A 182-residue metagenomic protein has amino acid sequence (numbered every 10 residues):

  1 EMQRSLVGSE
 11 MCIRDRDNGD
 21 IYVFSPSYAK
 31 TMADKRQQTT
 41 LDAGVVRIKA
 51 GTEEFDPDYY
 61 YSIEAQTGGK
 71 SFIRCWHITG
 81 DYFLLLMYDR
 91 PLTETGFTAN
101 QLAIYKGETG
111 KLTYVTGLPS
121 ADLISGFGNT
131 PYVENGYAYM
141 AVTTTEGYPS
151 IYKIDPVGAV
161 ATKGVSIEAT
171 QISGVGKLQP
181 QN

Functional and structural regions predicted by a protein language model:
E1-G8, C12-I13: Single conserved hydrophobic/aromatic residue that forms the stacking wall/gate of nucleotide- or nucleobase-binding
V7-S9, G51-F72, L112-S125, I167-Q181: Surface-exposed loop and turn segments in beta-propeller and other repeat-based domains that flank or scaffold
V7-S9, N18-K49, G68-S71: Beta-propeller domains
E10-G19, S71-D81, D89, D122-E134 (+1 more regions): Structural signature of eukaryotic scaffold interfaces centered on beta-propeller domains
V23-D42, L85-A99, T143-T144: Short, conserved, GDST-rich strand-edge loop motifs in beta-rich repeat architectures
Q37-E53, T98-T109, I151-P156: Beta-propeller blade signature
K111-S166: C-terminal structured domain segments
